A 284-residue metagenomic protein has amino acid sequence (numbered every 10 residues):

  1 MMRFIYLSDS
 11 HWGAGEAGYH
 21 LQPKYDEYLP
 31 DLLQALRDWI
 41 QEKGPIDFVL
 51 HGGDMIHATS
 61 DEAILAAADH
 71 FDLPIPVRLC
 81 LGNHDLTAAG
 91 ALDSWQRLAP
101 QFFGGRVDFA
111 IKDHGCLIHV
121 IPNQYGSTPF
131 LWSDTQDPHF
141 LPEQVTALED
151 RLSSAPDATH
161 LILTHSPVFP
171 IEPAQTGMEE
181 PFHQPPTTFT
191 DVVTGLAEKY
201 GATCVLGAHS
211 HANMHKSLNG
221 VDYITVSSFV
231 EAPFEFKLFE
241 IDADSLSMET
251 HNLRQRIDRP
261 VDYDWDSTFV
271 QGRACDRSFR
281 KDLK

Functional and structural regions predicted by a protein language model:
M1-I64: N-terminal active-site segment of His-dependent metallophosphoesterases
M1-Y6, A110-Y125, A155-T159, S217-Y223 (+1 more regions): Beta-strand-turn-beta hairpins that frame and shape the catalytic cleft of phosphate-ester-processing enzymes
D9, V49, D54, G82 (+5 more regions): Divalent metal-coordination and catalytic microenvironments
H11-E16, I56-E62, N83-A91, Y125-L131 (+3 more regions): Active-site environment of divalent metal-dependent phosphoester hydrolases
Y19-Q22, T128-P129, Q175-P181, D264: Short glycine/proline- and charge-enriched loop/turn segments that cap or connect secondary-structure elements
Q34-F48, L117-H119, L131-D222, G272-K284: His/acidic metal-ligating clusters that form di-metal
D61-S154, E198, L238: Extended active-site neighborhood of metal-dependent phosphoesterases/phosphodiesterases
N213-K284: Binuclear metal-dependent phosphoesterase catalytic core
